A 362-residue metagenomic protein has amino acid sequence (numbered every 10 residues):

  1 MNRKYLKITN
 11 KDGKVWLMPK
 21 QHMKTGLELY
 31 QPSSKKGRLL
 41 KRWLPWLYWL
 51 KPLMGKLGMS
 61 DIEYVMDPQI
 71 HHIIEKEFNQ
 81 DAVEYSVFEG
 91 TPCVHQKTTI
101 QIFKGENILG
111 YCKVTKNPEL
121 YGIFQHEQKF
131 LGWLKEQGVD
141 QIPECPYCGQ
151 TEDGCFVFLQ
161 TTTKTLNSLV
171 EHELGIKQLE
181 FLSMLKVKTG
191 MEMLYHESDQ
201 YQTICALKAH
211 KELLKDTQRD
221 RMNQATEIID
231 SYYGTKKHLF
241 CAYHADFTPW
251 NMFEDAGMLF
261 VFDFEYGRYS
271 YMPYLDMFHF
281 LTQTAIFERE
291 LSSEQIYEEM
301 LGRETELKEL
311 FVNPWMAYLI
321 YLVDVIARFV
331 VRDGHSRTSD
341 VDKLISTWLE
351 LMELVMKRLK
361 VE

Functional and structural regions predicted by a protein language model:
M1-F88: Juxta-kinase regulatory segment immediately upstream of eukaryotic protein kinase catalytic domains
Q96-Q125: ATP-binding glycine-rich loop module of kinase domains
K97-I102, S231-L275: Active-site acidic catalytic loop and adjacent metal/ATP-binding pocket of ATP-dependent phosphoryl transfer enzymes
E127-I142, T163-I204, M222-K236, A245-W250: Conserved kinase catalytic-core helix
E144-G154: Short beta-strand micro-motifs within the conserved protein kinase catalytic domain, predominantly in the N-lobe
G154-T165: Conserved short submotifs of the Hanks-type protein kinase catalytic core that shape the nucleotide-binding pocket
L275-E309, L322-R337: Active-site activation/catalytic loop segments of kinase-like enzymes and analogous catalytic loops in related
R328-E362: ATP/Mg2+ or Mg2+-diphosphate-binding catalytic cores that bind nucleotide phosphates or diphosphates via glycine-rich
